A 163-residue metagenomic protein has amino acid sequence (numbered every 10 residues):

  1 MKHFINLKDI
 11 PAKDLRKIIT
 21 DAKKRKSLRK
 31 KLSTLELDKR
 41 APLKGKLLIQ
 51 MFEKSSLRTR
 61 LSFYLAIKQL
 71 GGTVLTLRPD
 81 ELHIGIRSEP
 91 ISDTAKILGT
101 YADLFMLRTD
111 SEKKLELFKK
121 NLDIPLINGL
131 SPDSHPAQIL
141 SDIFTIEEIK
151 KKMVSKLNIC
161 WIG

Functional and structural regions predicted by a protein language model:
M1-L61, L65: Positively charged, low-complexity intrinsically disordered leader regions
D21-L28, L70, Y101, I146-M153: Change "in soluble alpha/beta enzymes" to "in soluble alpha/beta proteins
E36-L37, A41-E147: Phosphate/diphosphate ligand-binding glycine-rich loop within oxidoreductases
K44, E148-G163: Glycine-rich NAD(P)-binding loop of Rossmann-like domains
